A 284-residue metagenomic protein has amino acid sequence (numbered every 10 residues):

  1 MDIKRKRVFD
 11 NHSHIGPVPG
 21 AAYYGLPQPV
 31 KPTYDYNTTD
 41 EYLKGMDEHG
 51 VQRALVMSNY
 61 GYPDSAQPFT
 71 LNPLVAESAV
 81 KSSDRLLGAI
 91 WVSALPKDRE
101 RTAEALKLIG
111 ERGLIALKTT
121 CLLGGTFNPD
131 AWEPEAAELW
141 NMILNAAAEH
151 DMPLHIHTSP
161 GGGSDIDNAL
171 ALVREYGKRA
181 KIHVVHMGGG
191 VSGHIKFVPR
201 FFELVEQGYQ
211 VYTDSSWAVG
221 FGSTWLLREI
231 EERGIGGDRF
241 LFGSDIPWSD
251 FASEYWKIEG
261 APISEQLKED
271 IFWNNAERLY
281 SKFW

Functional and structural regions predicted by a protein language model:
M1-N11, I15, P19-R53, N145-A148 (+2 more regions): Mid-to-C-terminal alpha-helical segments outside catalytic/metal-binding sites
R5, E48, S83, E111 (+4 more regions): Alpha-helix termination/capping residues and helix-transition junctions
F9-S13, A54-V56, L87-I90, I115-T119 (+4 more regions): Hydrophobic faces of well-ordered beta-strands that scaffold small-molecule active sites in alpha/beta enzyme cores
P19-Y24, R101-A103, P129-A131, D167-A169 (+4 more regions): Short aromatic-enriched loop/helix-cap "lid" or pocket-rim segments at secondary-structure transitions that line
P32-N37, G61-T70, S93-R101, G124-P134 (+4 more regions): Acidic-and-aromatic substrate-binding clefts and catalytic sites of carbohydrate-active enzymes
N37-L43, F69-A76, E100-A105, I166-L172 (+2 more regions): Alpha-helical scaffolding within the catalytic cores of extracellular/periplasmic polymer-degrading hydrolases
Q52-R53, S65-L154, Q207: Active-site gating/metal-coordination segments in enzymes
D130-L241: Catalytic pocket-lining loop regions of alpha/beta-barrel enzymes, especially the amidohydrolase/enolase/GH5 lineages
